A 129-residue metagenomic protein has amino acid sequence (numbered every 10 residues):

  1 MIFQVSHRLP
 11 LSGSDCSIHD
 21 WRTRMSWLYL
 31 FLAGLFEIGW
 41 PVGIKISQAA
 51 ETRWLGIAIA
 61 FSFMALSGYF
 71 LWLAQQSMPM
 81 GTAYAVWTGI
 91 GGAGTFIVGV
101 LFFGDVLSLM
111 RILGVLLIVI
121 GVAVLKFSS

Functional and structural regions predicted by a protein language model:
F3, S17-S129: Polytopic alpha-helical membrane proteins, predominantly small-molecule transporters/carriers
S6-P10: Intrinsic disorder/low-complexity segments
